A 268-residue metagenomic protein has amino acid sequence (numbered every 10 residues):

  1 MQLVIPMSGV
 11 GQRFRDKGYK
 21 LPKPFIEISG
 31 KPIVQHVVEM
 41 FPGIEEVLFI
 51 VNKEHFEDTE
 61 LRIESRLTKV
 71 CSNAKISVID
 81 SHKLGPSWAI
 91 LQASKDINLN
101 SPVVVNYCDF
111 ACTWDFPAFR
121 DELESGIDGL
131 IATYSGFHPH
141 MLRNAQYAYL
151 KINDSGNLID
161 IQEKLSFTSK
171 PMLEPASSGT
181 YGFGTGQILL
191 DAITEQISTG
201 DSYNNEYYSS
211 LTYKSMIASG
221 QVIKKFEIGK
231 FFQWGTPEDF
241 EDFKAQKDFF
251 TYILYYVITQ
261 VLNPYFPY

Functional and structural regions predicted by a protein language model:
Q2-I5, R13-R15, E27, K31-V105 (+1 more regions): Conserved N-terminal catalytic core of the sugar/cofactor nucleotidyltransferase
L3, L99, E174-Y268: Conserved alpha/beta core of the MobA/IspD/sugar-nucleotide pyrophosphorylase nucleotidyltransferase superfamily
Y19-P24: Short alpha-helical oligomerization interface
F25, L150-I152, K225: A structural signal for short hydrophobic beta-strand segments in well-ordered beta-sheet cores
I50-N52, S77-S81, A132, K164 (+1 more regions): Conserved beta-strand termini and adjacent loop/short-helix elements that scaffold enzyme active sites in alpha/beta
L91-Q92, A118, T212, D242: Alpha-helical elements of Rossmann-like donor-binding domains used by nucleotide-donor carbohydrate transfer enzymes
Y107-A111: The conserved acidic donor/metal-binding loop of glycosyltransferases
T113-Q196: Conserved core of the sugar-phosphate nucleotidyltransferase
